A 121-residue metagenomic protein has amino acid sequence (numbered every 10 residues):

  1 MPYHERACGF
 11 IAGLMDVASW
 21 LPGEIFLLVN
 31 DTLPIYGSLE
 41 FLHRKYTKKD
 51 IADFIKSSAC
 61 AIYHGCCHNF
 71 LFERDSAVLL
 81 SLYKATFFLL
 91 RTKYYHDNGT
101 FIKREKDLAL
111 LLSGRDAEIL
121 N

Functional and structural regions predicted by a protein language model:
P2-L79: Conserved NTP/Mg2+-binding pocket subregion across the NTase superfamily
K45-N121: Conserved nucleotidyltransferase catalytic core and NTase-mimicking acidic/glycine-rich helix/loop elements in nucleic
